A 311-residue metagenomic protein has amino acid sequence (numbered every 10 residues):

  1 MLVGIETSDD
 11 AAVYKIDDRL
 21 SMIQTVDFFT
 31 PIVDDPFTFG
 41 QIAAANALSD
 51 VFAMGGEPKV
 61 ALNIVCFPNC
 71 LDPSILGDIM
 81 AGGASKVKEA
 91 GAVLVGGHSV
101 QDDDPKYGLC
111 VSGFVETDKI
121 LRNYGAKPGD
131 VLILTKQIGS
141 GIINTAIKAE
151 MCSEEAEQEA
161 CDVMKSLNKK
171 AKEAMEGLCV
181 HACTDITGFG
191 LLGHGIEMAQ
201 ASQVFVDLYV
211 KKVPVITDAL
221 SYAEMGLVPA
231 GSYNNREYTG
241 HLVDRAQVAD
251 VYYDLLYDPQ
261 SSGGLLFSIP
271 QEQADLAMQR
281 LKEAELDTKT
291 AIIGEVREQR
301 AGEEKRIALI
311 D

Functional and structural regions predicted by a protein language model:
M1-D311: Helix-biased detector of long, well-ordered alpha-helical tracts
